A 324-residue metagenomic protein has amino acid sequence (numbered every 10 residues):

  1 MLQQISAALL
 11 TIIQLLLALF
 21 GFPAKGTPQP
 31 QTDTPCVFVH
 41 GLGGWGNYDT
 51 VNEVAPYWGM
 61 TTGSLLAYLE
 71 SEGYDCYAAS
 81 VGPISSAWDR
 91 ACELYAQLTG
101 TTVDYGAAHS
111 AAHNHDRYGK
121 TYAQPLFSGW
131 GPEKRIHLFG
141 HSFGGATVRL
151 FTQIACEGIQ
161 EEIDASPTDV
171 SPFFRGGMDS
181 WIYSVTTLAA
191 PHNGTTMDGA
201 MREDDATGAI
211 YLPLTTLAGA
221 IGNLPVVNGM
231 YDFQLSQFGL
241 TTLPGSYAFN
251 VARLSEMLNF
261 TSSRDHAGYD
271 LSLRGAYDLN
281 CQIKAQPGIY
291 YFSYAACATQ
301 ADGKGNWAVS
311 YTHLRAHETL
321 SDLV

Functional and structural regions predicted by a protein language model:
Q3-G21: Short hydrophobic helices that act as membrane-entry/anchoring signals
Q31-I136: Active-site catalytic motif of lipid deacylating hydrolases and related acyltransferases
C36-F38, Y77-A79, H137-F139, S184-T187 (+1 more regions): Structural recognition of the beta-strand scaffold that forms the well-ordered cores of secreted hydrolase catalytic
G43-W45, G82-S86, S142-A146, A190-G194 (+1 more regions): Solvent-exposed loop/turn segments at secondary-structure junctions within structured extracellular/periplasmic domains
D49-V51, R90-C92, T196-M201, G303-W307: Short aromatic-enriched loop/helix-cap "lid" or pocket-rim segments at secondary-structure transitions that line
T102-Y105, H109-A248: Serine-dependent carboxylesterase/thioesterase catalytic core of lipase-like alpha/beta-hydrolase/SGNH enzymes
M197, P225-S310: Eukaryote-biased recognition of electropositive, low-complexity segments and basic polyanion/acidic-motif-binding
T312-T319: Conserved small/polar residues in nucleotide/adenosyl-binding loops
